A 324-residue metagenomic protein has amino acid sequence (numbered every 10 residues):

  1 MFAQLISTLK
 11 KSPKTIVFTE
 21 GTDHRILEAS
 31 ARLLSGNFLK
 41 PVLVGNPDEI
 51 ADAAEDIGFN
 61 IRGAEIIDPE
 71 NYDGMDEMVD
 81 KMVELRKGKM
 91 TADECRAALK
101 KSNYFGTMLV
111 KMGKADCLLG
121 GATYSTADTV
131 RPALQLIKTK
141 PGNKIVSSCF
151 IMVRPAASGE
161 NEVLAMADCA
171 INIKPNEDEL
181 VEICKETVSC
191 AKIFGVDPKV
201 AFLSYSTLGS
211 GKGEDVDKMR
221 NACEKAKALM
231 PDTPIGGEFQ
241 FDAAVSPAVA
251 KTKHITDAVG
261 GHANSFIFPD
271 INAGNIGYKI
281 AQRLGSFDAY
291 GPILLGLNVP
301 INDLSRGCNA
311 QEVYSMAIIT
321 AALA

Functional and structural regions predicted by a protein language model:
M1-G260, S265-A324: Anion-binding alpha/beta catalytic cores of soluble intermediary-metabolism enzymes, centered on
